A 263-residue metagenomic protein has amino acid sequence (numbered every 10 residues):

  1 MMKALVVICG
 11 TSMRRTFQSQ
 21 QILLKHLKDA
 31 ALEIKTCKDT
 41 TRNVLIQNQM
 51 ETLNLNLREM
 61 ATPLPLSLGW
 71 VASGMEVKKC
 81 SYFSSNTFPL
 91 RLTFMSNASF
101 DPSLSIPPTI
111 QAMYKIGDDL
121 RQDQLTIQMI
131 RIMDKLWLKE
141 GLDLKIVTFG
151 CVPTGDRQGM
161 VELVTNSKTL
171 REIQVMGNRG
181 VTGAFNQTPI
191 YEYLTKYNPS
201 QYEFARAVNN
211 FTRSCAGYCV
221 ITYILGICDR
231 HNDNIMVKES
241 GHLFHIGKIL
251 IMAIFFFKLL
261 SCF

Functional and structural regions predicted by a protein language model:
M1-V44, Q49-N54, G177-N178, K238-F263: C-terminal catalytic region of ATP-dependent kinase domains
E51-I227, E239-M252: Conserved ATP-binding subdomain of kinase catalytic cores across diverse folds
D233-V237: Hydrophobic residue at the +6 position relative to the catalytic HRD Asp in the kinase catalytic loop
